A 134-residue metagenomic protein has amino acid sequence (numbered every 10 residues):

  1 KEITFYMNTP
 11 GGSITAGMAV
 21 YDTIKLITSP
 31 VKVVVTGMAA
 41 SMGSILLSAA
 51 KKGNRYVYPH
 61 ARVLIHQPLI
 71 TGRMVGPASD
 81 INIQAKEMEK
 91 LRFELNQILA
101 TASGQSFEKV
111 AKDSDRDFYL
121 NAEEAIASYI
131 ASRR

Functional and structural regions predicted by a protein language model:
K1-R134: Terminal-region recognition feature
